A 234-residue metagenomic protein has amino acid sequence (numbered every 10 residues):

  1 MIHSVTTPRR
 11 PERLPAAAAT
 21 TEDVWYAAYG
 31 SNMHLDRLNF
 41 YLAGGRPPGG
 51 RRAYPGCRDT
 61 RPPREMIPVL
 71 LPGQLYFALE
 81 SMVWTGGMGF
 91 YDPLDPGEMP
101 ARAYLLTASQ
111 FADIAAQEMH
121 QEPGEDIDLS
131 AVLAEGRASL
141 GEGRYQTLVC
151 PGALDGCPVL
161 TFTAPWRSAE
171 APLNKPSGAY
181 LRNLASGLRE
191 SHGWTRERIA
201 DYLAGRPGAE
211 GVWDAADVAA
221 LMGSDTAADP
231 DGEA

Functional and structural regions predicted by a protein language model:
I2-A234: Glycine-aromatic micro-motifs
